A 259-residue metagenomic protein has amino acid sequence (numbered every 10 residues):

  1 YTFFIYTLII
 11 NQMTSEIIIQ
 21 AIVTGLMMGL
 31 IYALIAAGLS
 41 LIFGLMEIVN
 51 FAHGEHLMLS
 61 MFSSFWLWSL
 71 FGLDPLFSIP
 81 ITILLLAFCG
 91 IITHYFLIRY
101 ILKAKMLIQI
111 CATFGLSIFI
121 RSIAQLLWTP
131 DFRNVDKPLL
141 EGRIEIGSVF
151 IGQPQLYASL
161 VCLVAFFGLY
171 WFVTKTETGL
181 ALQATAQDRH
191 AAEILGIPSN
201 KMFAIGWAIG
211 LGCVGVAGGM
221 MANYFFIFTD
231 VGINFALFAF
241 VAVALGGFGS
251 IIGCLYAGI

Functional and structural regions predicted by a protein language model:
Y1-L34, S63, D74-S78, A104-Q109 (+4 more regions): Membrane-interfacial amphipathic/re-entrant helices at transmembrane-helix boundaries
I17-W68, F96-A104, I108, V243-C254: Single transmembrane alpha-helix segments in multi-pass membrane proteins
M28, F150-F228, I251-Y256: Helix-loop-helix "hairpin" substructures at the membrane interface of multi-pass membrane proteins
Y32-L34, G72-L84, W207-I259: Transmembrane alpha-helical segments in multi-pass inner-membrane proteins
E47-F51, L86, S148, Q183 (+1 more regions): Glycine-rich phosphate-binding loops of nucleotide-dependent enzymes
M61-F65, I83-C89, L116-A124, V161-Y170 (+2 more regions): Hydrophobic core segments of alpha-helical transmembrane domains in multi-pass membrane transport and ion-translocation
G72-L116, I123, Y256-I259: Alpha-helical transmembrane segments within multi-pass membrane transporters and channels
Y100-K175, K201-M202: Transmembrane helix-bundle core of multi-pass membrane transporters and related energy-transducing complexes
